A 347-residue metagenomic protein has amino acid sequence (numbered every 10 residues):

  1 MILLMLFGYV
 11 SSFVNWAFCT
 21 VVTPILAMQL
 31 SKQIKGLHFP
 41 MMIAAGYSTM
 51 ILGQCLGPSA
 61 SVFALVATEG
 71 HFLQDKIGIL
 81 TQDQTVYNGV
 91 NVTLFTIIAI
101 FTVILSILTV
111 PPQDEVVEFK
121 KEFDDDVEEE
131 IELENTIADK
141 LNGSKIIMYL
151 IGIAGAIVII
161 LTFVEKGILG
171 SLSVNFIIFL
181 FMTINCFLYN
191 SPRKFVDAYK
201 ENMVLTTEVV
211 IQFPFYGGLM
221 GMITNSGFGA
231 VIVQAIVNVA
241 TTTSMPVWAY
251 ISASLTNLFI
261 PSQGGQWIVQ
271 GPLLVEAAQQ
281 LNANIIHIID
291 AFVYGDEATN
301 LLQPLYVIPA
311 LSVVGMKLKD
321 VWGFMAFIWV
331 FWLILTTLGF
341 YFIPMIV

Functional and structural regions predicted by a protein language model:
M1-K32, E165-C186: Alpha-helical transmembrane segments and their immediate interhelical/interface regions in integral membrane proteins
M1-L26, I211-S226, V237-E276, Q280-L281 (+1 more regions): Hydrophobic alpha-helical transmembrane segments of multi-pass integral membrane proteins, predominantly secondary
M1-S11, G36-S59, K76-D83, T243-N257 (+1 more regions): Alpha-helical transmembrane segments of multi-pass membrane proteins
Y9-W16, T20, P24, M50 (+10 more regions): Transmembrane alpha-helical segments of multi-pass membrane transport proteins and ion-pumping complexes
L26-V116, Y306-G339: Membrane-core helix-loop-helix motifs of multi-pass transport proteins
M28-K35, D197-E208, Q234-N238, V275-Q279 (+1 more regions): Short amphipathic alpha-helical coupling elements at transmembrane boundaries
Y87-I100, I104-E208, Q212, F327-V330 (+1 more regions): Hydrophobic transmembrane alpha-helices of multi-pass small-molecule transporters
